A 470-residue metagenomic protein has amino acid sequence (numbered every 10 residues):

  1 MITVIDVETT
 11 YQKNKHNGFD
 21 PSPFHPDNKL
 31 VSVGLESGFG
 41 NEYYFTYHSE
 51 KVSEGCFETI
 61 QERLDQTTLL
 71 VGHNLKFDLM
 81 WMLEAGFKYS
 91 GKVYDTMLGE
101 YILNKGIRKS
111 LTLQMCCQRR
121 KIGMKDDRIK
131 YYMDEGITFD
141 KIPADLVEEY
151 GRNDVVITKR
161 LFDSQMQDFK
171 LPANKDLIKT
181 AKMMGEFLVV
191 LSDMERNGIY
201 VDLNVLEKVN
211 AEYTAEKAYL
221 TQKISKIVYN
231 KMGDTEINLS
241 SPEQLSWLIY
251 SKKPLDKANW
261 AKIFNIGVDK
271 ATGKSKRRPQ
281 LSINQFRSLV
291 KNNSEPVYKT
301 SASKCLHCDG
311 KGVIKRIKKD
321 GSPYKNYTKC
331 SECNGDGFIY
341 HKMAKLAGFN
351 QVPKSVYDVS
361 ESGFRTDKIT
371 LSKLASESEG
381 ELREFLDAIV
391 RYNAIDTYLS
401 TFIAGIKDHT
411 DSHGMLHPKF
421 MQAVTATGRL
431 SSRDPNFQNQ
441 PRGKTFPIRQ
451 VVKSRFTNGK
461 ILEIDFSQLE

Functional and structural regions predicted by a protein language model:
M1-T9, K13, D27-G34, R119 (+3 more regions): Conserved "right-hand" nucleotidyltransferase catalytic core of DNA-directed polymerases
I2-V4, E42-Y44, V93, I461-E463: Conserved beta-strand scaffold positions in the cores of enzyme catalytic domains, especially in NTP/NDP-utilizing
Q12-H16, Y44-T46: Cytochrome P450 core scaffold surrounding the K-helix E-X-X-R motif and the conserved "meander" helix-loop region
N14-H16, M80-A85, L248-I249: A short acidic (Asp/Glu
G18, G55-E62, D176, F446-R449: Short alpha-helical segments and helix-capping/turn motifs at coil-helix boundaries
P21-P26: Short consensus segments that form the blades of beta-propeller domains, in both extracellular/periplasmic
N28-L35, F39-L171, M183, N292: Active-site-proximal helix-loop-helix substrate-binding element of RNase H-like nuclease domains
T68-N74, E236-N238, D465: Short glycine-rich phosphate-binding loop at a beta-alpha junction
